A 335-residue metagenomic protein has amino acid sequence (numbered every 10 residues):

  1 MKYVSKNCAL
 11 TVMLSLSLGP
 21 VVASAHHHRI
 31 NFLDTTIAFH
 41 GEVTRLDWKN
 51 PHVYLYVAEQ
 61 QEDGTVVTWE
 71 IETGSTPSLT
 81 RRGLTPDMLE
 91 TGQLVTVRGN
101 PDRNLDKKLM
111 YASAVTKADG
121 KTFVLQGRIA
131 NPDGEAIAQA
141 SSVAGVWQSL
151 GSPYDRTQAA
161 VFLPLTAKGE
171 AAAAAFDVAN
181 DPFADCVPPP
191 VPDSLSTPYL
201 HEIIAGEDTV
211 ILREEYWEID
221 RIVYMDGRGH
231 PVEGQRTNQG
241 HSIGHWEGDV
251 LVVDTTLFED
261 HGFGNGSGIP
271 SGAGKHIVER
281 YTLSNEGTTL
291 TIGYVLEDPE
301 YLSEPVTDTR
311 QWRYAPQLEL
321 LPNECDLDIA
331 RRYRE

Functional and structural regions predicted by a protein language model:
M1-L10: Bacterial N-terminal signal peptides that target proteins for export
A9-P20: Bacterial N-terminal signal peptides
V21-A25: Sec/Tat signal peptide C-region and signal peptidase I cleavage site
R29-E335: PEST-like low-complexity, intrinsically disordered acidic/proline/serine-rich tracts that flank trafficking/processing
